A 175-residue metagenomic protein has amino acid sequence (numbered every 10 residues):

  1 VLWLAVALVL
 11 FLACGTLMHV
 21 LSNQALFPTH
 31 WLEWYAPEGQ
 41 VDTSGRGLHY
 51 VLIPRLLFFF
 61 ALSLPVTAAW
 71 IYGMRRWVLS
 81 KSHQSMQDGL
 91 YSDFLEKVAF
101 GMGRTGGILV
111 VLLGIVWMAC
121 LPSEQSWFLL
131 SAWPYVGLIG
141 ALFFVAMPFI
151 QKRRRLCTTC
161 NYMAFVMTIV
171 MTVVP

Functional and structural regions predicted by a protein language model:
V1-P175: Polytopic transmembrane helical bundles with strong interfacial aromatic enrichment
